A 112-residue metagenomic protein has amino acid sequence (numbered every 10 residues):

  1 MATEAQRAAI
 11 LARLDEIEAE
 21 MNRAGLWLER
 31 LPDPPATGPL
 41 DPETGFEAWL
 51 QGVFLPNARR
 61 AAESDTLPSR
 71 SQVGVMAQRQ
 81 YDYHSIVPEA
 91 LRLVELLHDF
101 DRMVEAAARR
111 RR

Functional and structural regions predicted by a protein language model:
A2, L40-D41, A61-D65: A ubiquitous short alpha-helical element
A2-A36: Short terminal alpha-helical segments
T3-Q6, I10, T66-S69, I86-E89 (+1 more regions): Residue-level recognition of alpha-helical structural elements
A8, L26-P32, E43-T44, Q72-R79 (+1 more regions): Feature captures hydrophobic
M21, G25-P32, N57, A61-S69 (+3 more regions): Long, hydrophobic, amphipathic alpha-helical segments used as structural scaffolds
T37-L55: Amphipathic, interaction-prone secondary-structure segments
W49-Y83: Mid-chain, well-packed structural core segment of small domains
V75-R112: Amphipathic alpha-helical binding modules
